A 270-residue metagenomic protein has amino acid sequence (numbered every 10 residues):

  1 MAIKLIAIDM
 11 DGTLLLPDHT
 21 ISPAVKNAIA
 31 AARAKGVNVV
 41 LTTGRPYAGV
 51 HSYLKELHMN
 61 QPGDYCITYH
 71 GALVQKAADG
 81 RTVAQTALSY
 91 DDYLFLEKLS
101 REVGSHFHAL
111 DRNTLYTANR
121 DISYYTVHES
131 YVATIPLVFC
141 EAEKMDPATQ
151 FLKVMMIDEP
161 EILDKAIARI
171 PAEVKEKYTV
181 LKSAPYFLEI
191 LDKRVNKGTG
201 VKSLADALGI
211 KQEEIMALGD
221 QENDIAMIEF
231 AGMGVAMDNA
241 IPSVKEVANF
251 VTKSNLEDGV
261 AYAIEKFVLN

Functional and structural regions predicted by a protein language model:
M1-L5, S22, E189-N270: Mg2+-dependent phosphoryl-transfer enzymes with acidic/Ser/Thr/Gly-rich catalytic loops
K4-P17: Asp-based phosphoryl-transfer active-site loop
P23-Y124: Active-site phosphate-binding/coordination module
V25, V50-L54, A166, I170 (+3 more regions): Hydrophobic packing residues within well-ordered alpha-helices of enzyme cores
A32, T43, H70, V154 (+3 more regions): Residue-level signal for inorganic ion chemistry
G36-V40, G63-D64, K153, E213-E214 (+1 more regions): Short active-site oxyanion
P62, H70, V174-E176, F230-A231 (+1 more regions): Short, structured coil segments at secondary-structure junctions
L99, V103-L218, N239: Conserved acidic, metal-coordinating active-site core of Asp-based, Mg2+-dependent phosphoryl-transfer enzymes
